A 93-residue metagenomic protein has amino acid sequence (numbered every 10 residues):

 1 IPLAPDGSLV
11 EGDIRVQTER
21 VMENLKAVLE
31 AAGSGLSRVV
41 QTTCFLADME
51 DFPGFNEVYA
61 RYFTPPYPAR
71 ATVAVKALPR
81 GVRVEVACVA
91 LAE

Functional and structural regions predicted by a protein language model:
I1-E93: Short, polar/acidic, helix-capping and beta-turn segments at strand->helix junctions that line the mouths
